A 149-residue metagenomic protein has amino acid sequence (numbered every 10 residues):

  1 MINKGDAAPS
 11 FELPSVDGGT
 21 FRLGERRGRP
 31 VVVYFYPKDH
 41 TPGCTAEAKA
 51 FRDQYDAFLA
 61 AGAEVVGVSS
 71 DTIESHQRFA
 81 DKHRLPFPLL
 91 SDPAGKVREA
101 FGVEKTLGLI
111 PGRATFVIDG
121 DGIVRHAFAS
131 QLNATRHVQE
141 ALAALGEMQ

Functional and structural regions predicted by a protein language model:
M1-Q149: Chalcogenol-based redox active-site neighborhoods
